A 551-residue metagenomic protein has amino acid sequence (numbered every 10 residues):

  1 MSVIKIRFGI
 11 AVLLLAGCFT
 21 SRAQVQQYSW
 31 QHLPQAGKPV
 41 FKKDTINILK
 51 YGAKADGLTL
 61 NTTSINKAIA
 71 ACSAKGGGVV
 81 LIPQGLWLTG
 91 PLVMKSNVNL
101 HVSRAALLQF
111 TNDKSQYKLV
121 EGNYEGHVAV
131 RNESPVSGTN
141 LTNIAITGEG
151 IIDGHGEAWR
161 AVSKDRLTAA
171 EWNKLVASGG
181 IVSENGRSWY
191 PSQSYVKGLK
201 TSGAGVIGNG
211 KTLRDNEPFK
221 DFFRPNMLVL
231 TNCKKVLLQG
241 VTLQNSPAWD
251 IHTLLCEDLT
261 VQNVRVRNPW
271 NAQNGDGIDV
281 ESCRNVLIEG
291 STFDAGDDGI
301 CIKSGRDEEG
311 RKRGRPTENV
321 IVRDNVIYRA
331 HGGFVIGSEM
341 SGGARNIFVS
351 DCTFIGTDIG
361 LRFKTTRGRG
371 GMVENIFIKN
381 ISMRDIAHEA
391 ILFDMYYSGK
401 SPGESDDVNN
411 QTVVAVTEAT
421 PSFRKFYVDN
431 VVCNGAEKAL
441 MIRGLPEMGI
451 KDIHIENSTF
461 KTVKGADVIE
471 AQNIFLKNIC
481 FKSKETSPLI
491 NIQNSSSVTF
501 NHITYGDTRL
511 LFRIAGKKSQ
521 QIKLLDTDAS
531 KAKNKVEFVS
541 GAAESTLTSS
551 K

Functional and structural regions predicted by a protein language model:
S2-L81, L86-N99, S103-N232, L237-Q239 (+8 more regions): Extracellular "leader-to-stem" segments immediately downstream of a signal peptide or signal-anchor in secreted/lumenal
K54-A55, D307-R311, G342-G343, R369: Short, small-residue-enriched loops and turns at beta-alpha junctions that line or gate enzyme active sites
G77, L88-P91, T111-N112, H155-W159 (+14 more regions): Short glycine/acidic-rich loop motifs that flank beta-strands on beta-rich extracellular proteins
L86, L255-E257, R265, S304-R306 (+4 more regions): Active-site-proximal loop/turn and secondary-structure-junction residues that shape catalytic pockets, frequently
R104-A105, T142-G150, K234-Q244, E257-P269 (+12 more regions): Right-handed parallel beta-helix
G368-M448, D452-D467, Q472-E485, L489: C-terminal structural cap/anchor segments
T412, N494-S497: Surface beta-strand/loop "capping" patches
